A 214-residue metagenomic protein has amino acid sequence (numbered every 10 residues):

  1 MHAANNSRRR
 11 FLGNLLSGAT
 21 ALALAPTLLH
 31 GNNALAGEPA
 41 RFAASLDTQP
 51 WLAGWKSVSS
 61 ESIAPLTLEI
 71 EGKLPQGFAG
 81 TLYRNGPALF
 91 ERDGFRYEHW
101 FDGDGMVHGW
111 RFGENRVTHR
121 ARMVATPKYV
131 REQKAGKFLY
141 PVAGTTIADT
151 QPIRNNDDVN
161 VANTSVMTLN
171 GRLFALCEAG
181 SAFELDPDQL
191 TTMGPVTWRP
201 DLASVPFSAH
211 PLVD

Functional and structural regions predicted by a protein language model:
M1-R10, T20, N32-N33: N-terminal secretory signal peptides
N5, P26-E71: C-terminal segment of N-terminal export signals and the immediately downstream linker at the start of the mature
L15-A23: Sec-dependent signal peptide hydrophobic core
S17, A40, A44, L185: Accessory terminal regions of nucleic-acid processing enzymes
S17, F112-R116, Y129: Short helix-loop boundary/capping segments at the starts of domains
S59-R120, N155-R172: Beta-strand-rich domains and repeat architectures in extracellular enzymes and scaffolds, especially beta-propellers
V117-K128, M193-G194: Aromatic (tryptophan-biased) beta-strands that constitute blades/sheets of beta-rich domains
Y129-D214: Well-ordered mid-protein domain cores that form the structural environment of catalytic cofactors
